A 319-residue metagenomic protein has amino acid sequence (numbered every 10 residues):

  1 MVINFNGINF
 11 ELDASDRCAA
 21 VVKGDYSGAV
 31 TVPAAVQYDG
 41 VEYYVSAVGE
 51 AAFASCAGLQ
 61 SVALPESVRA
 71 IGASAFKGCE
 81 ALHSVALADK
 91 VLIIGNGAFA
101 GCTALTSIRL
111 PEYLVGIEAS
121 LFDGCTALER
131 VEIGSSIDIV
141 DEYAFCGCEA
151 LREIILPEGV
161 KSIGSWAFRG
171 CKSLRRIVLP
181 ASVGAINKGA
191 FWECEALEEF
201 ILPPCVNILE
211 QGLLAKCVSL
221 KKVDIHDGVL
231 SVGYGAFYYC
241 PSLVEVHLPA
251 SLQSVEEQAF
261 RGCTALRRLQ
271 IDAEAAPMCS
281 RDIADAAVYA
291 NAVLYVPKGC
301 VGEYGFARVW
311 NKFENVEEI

Functional and structural regions predicted by a protein language model:
I3-R17, D25-A47, A57-A70, E80-I93 (+10 more regions): Structural signature of tandem-repeat unit edges
V21-V22, D285-A287: Alpha-helix C-terminal capping segments
V22-K23, A52-F53: Acidic, Ser/Thr
G49-A52, G72-A75, G95-A100, E118-D123 (+7 more regions): Consensus positions within tandem repeat domains that build extended binding/scaffold surfaces
S280-R281, G305-F306: Short glycine-/acidic-enriched loop or helix-start segments at secondary-structure transitions that form or flank
A307-K312: Helix-loop-beta element that forms the nucleotide-linked donor phosphate-binding surface in glycosyltransferases
